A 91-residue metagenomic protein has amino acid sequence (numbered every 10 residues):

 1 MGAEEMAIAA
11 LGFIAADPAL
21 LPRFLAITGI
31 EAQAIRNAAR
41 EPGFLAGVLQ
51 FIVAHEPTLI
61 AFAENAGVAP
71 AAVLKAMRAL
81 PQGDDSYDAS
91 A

Functional and structural regions predicted by a protein language model:
M1-A91: Metal- and O2-centered redox machinery and metal/ROS homeostasis
